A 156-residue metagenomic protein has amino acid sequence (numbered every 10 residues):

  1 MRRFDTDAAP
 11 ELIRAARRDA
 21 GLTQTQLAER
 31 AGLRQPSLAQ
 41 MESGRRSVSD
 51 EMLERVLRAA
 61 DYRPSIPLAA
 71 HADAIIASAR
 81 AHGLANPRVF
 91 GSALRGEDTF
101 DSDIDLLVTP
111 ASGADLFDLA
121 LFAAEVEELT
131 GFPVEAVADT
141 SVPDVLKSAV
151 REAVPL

Functional and structural regions predicted by a protein language model:
M1-A20, Q24-R88, L94-T99, A111-L156: Catalytic core of pol beta-like nucleotidyltransferases
S102-I104: Change "...and in nucleic-acid phosphodiester-cleaving endonucleases..." to "...and in nucleic-acid processing enzymes
L106-T109: Amphipathic, hydrophobic secondary-structure cores in small proteins
